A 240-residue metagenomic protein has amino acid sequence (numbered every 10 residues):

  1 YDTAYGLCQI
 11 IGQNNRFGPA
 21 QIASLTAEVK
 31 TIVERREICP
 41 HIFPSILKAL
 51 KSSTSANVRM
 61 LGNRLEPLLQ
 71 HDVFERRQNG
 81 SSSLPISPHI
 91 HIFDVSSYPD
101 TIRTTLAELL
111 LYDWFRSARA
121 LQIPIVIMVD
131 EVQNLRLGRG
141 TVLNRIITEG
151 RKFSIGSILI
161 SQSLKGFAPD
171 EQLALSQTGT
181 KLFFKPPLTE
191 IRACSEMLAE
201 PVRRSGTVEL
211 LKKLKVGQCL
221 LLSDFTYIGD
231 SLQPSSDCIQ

Functional and structural regions predicted by a protein language model:
Y1-I155, L159, A168-E171, V202-R203 (+1 more regions): P-loop NTPase motor domains
A20, D170-Q240: P-loop NTPase motor core of the ASCE superfamily
G156-S161, K181-K185: Short hydrophobic alpha-helical runs that function as membrane-insertion/retention elements
L164-K165: Conserved beta-strand edge residues that scaffold enzyme active sites
